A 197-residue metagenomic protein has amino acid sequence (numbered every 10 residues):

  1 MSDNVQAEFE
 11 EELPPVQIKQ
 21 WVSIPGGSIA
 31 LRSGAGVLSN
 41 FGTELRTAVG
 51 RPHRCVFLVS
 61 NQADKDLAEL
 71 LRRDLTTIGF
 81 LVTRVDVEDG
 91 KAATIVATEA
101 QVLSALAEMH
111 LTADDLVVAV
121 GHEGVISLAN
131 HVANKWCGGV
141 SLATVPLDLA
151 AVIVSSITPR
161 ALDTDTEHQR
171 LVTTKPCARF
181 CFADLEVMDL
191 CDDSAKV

Functional and structural regions predicted by a protein language model:
S2-D115: ATP/NTP phosphate-donor binding region
W21, N134-V197: A glycine/threonine-rich phosphate-anchoring loop and its flanking beta-alpha core in nucleotide/phosphate-binding
S39, G124-I126, A151, D189: Glycine-rich nucleotide phosphate-binding loop and flanking beta-alpha elements of Rossmann-like dinucleotide-binding
F57-L58, V118-V120, F182: Structural motif
L67-E69, L128-N130, V154: Short glycine-/acidic-enriched loop or helix-start segments at secondary-structure transitions that form or flank
D89-K91, G124, L149: Residue-level detector of flexible, active-site-proximal loop/helix-junction positions within diverse enzyme catalytic
A100, S104-A107, N130-N134, E186: A broadly conserved amphipathic alpha-helix scaffold signal in soluble, globular proteins
M109-L147: A short, small-residue-rich loop immediately preceding and capping a beta-strand
